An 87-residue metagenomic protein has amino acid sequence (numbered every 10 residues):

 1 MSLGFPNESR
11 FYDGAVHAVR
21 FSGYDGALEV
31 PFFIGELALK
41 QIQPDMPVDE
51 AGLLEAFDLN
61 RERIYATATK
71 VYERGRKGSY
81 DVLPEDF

Functional and structural regions predicted by a protein language model:
M1-G23, L28: Short, charged/polar N-terminal "headpieces" of proteins
L3, R10, V30, L37-K40 (+4 more regions): Flexible, active-site-adjacent loop/turn segments at secondary-structure boundaries
A18-P44: A short, structured beta-strand/loop element
D45-F87: Acidic, low-complexity intrinsically disordered segments
